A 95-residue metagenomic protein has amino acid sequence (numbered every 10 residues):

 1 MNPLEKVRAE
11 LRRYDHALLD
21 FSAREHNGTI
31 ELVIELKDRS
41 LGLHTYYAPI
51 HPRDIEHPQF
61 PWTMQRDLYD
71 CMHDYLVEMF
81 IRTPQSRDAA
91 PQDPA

Functional and structural regions predicted by a protein language model:
M1-E25, D54-D70, D74, E78 (+1 more regions): Negatively charged, low-complexity tracts enriched in Asp/Glu with abundant Ser/Thr
T29-H44: Amphipathic beta-strand/beta-sheet edge segments enriched in Tyr/Trp
G42-I55: Short, charged early-sequence alpha-helical segments and their helix-coil boundaries
H44-Y46, R82-A95: Polar/charged, Gly/Pro-rich intrinsically disordered segments
